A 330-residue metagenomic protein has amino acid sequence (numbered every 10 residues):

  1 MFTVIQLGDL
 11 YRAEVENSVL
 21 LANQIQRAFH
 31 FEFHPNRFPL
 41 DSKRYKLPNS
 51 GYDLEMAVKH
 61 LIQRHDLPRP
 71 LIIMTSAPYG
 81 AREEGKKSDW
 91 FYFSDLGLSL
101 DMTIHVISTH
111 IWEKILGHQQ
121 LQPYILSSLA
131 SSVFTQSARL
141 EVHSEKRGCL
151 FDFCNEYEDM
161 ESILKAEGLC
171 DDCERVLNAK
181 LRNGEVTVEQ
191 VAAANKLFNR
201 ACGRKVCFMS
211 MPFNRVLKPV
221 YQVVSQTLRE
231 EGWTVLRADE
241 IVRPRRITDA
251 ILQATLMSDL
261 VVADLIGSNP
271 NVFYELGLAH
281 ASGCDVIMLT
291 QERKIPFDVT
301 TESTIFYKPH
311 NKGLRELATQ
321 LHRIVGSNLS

Functional and structural regions predicted by a protein language model:
M1-L61: Propeptide-to-catalytic entry region of secreted or membrane-anchored zinc metalloproteases
F2-R12, A192-P244, T248-S258: Conserved N-terminal substructure of TIR/SEFIR domains
G8-E14, D41-K46, A77-E84, I111-L116 (+3 more regions): Short acidic, S/G/P-rich loop/turn micro-motifs used as interaction or catalytic elements
G51-Q63, Q226, T234, A238-L278 (+2 more regions): TIR-domain catalytic/interaction hotspot
K59-T103: Auxiliary, metal-adjacent structural segments of Zn-dependent hydrolase domains
G85-K86, W90-M102, S108, L265-G326: Cross-kingdom TIR/SEFIR domain
F91-D101, L140-A201: Metalloprotease/metallohydrolase-associated module, dominated by Zn2+-dependent proteases
T109-H143: Active-site recognition of the HExxH zinc-binding catalytic motif
